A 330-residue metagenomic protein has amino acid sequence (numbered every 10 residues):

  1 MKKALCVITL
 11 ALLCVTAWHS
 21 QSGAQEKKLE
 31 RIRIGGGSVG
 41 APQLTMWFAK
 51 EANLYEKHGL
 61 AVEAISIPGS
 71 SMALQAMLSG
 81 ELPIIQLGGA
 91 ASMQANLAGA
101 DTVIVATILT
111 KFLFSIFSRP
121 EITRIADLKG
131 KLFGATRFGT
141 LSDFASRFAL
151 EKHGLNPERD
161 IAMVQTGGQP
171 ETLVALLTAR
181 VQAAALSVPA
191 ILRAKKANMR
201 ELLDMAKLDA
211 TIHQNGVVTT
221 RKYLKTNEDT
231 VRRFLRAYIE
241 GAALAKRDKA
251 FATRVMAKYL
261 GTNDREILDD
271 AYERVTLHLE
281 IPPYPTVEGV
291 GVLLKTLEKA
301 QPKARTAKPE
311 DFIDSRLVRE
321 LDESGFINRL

Functional and structural regions predicted by a protein language model:
M1-L29, R329-L330: Short, low-complexity disordered leader/linker segments with a strong preference for bacterial N-terminal type II
Q25-T178, Q182-V188, E201-M205, A210-T211: Short, glycine-/small- and polar/acidic-enriched structural segments that line small-molecule recognition paths
W47, M93, R147, L192-K195 (+2 more regions): Predominant activation on well-ordered alpha-helical scaffold segments within soluble catalytic domains
E63-A64, A162-V164, D270-V275, A307-D322: Short linear loop/turn motifs
A90-A91, P170-G261: Pocket-lining segment of extracytoplasmic ligand-binding domains
K225-R305: Secondary-structure end/capping motifs
L294, E298-L330: Conserved C-terminal helix/tail region of periplasmic/extracytoplasmic solute-binding proteins
